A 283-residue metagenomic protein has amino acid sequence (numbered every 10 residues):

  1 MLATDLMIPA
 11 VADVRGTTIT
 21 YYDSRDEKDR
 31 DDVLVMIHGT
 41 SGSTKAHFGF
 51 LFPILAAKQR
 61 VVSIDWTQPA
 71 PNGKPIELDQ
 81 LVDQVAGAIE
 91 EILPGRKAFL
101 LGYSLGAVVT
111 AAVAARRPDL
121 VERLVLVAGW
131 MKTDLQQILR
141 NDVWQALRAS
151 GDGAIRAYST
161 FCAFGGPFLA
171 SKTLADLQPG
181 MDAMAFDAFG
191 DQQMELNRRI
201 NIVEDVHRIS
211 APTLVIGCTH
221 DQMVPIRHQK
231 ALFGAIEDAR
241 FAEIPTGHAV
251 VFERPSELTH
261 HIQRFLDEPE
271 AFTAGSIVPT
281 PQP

Functional and structural regions predicted by a protein language model:
D13-P71: Conserved HGGG/HGGXW glycine-rich cap/lid loop of the alpha/beta-hydrolase fold
G49, A211, P225-G234: Short alpha-helix in the alpha/beta-hydrolase fold that links the catalytic acid
G49, V62-F99: Active-site loop/oxyanion-hole signature of alpha/beta-hydrolase fold enzymes
A111, A115, R123-G151: Flexible "cap/lid" loop of the alpha/beta hydrolase fold
L135-Q137, G153-D205: Conserved alpha/beta-hydrolase catalytic His-Asp/Glu region
I209, V215-G217, D221: Short beta-strand/loop motif that positions the catalytic acidic residue of the alpha/beta-hydrolase fold
T219-V224, A249: Acidic catalytic loop of the alpha/beta-hydrolase fold
T246-H260: Catalytic histidine-centered segment of alpha/beta-hydrolase-like enzymes
